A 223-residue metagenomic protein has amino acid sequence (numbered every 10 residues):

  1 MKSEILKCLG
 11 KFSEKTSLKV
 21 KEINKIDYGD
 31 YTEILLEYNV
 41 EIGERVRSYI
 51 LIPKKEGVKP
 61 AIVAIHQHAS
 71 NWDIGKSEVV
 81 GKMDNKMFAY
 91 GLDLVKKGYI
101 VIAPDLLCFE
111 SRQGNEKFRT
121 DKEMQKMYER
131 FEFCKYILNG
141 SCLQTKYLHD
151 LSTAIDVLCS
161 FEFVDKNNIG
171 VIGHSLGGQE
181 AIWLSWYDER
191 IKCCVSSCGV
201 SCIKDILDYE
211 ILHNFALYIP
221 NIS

Functional and structural regions predicted by a protein language model:
K2-E14: Alpha-helix capping/hinge segments and adjacent helical runs
S13-G57, A61: N-terminal cap/lid segment of alpha/beta-hydrolase-fold proteins
V63, N168-G170, C193: Residue in the alpha/beta-hydrolase core beta-strand immediately N-terminal to the catalytic nucleophile
I65-H149, I206-D208: Cap/lid segment of the alpha/beta-hydrolase catalytic domain
R130, T153, I191-S223: Mobile cap/lid helix-loop segments that gate and shape the active-site cleft of serine hydrolases
F163-S175: Alpha/beta-hydrolase fold nucleophile elbow
G173-S185: Glycine-rich nucleophile elbow surrounding the catalytic serine of serine-hydrolase chemistry
W186-R190: Alpha-helix C-terminal capping segments
